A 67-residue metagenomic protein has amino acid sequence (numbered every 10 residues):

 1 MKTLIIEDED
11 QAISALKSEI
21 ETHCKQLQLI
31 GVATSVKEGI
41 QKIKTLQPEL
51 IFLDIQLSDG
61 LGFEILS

Functional and structural regions predicted by a protein language model:
M1-K2: Non-catalytic signal-transmission and effector/linker regions of two-component phosphorelay proteins
E7: Conserved acidic carboxylate
D10-S14: Charged phosphotransfer/docking patches of two-component systems
K17, V32-L50: Acidic, metal-coordinating helix/loop segments flanking the phosphotransfer/catalytic sites of two-component signaling
C24-I30: A generic structural motif
S35, L61-E64: Acidic catalytic/metal-coordinating carboxylates
D54-I55: Active-site residues of response regulator receiver
S58: The feature encodes the CheY-like receiver
